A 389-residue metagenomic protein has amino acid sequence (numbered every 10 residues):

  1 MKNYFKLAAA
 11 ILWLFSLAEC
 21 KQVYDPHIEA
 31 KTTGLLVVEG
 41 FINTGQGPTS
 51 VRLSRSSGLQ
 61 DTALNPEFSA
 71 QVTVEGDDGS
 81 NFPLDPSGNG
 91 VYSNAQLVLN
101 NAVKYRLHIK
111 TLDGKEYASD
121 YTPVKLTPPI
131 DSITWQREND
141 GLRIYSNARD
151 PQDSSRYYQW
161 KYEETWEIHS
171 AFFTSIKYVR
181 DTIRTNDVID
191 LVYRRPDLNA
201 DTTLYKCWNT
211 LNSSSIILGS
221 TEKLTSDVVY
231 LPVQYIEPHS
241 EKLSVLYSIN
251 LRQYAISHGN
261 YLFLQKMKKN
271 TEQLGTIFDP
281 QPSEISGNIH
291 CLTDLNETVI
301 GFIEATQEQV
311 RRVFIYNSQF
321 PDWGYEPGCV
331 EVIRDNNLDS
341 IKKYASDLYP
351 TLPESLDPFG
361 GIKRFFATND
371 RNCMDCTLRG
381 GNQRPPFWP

Functional and structural regions predicted by a protein language model:
N3-A10: Sec-dependent signal peptide recognition, specifically the positively charged N-region followed immediately by
S16-E19: C-terminal motif of bacterial Sec signal peptides marking the signal peptidase cleavage site
K21-P389: A sequence/structural signal for flexible, mid-protein segments enriched in small/helix-disrupting residues
